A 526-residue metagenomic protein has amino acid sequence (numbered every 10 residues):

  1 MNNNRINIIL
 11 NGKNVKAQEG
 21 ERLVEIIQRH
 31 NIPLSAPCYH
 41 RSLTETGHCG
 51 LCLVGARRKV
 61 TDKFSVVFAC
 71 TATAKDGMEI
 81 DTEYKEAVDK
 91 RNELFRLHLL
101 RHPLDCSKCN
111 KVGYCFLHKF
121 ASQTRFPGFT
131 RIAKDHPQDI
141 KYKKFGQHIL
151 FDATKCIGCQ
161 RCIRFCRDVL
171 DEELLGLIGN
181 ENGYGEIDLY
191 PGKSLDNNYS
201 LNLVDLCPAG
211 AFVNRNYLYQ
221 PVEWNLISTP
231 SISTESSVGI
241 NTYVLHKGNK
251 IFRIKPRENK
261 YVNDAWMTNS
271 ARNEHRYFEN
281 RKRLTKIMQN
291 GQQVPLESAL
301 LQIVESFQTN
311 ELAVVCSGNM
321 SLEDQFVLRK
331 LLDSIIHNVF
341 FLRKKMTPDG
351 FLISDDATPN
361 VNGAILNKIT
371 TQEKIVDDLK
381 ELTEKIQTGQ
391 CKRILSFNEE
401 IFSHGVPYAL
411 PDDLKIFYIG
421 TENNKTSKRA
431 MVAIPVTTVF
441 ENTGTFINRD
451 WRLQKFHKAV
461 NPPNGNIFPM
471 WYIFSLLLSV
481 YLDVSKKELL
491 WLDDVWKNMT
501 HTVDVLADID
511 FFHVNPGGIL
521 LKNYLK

Functional and structural regions predicted by a protein language model:
I6, N11-D76, K85-K90: N-terminal cofactor/phosphate-binding cores enriched in small/glycine residues, especially glycine-rich loops such as
G50-S233, V238-T242, K250: Fe-S ferredoxin-like electron-transfer domains and their immediately adjacent linker/connector regions across
D135, L245-N310, L352-I353, A357-I365 (+1 more regions): Cofactor-/ligand-binding subdomain signature composed of acidic, glycine-rich, tryptophan-containing flexible loops
N198-P256, N398-E400, P407-N424, A459-S475: Phosphate/diphosphate-binding loops
A299-A313, L382-K392: Glycine-rich phosphate/diphosphate-binding loops that line cofactor/substrate pockets in enzymes
A313-D324, E400-F402: Gly/Ser/Thr-rich loops at beta-strand to alpha-helix junctions that form or flank small-molecule/cofactor-binding
L331, I335-D508: Non-catalytic alpha/beta scaffold blocks inside enzyme catalytic domains
W496-K526: Long, low-complexity segments enriched in small/aliphatic residues
